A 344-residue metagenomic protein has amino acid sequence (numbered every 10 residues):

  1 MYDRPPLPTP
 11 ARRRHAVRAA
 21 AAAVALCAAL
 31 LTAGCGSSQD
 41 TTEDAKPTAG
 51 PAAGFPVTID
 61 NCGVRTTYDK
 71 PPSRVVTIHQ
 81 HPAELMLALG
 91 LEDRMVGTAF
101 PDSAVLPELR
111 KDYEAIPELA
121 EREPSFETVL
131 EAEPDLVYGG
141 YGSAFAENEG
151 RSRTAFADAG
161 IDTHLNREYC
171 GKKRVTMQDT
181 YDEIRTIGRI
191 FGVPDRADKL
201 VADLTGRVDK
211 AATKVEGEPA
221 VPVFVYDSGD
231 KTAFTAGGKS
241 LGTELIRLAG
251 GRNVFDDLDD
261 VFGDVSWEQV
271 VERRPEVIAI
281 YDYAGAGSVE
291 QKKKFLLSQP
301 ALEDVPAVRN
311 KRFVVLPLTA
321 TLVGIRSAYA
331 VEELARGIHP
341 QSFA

Functional and structural regions predicted by a protein language model:
Y2-A83, R189-V225, G337-A344: Bacterial Sec-exported substrate-binding components of ABC uptake systems
N61-G63, P117-E127, L258-S266: Short helix-initiation/N-cap motifs at beta->coil->alpha
R65, R151-S228, F255, K311-A344: Extracytoplasmic substrate-binding proteins
R74-A132, L136, Y141-F145, V254: A short, structured surface patch at a secondary-structure boundary
H81-E84, P101-A104, L136, G142-A146 (+5 more regions): Solvent-exposed loop/turn segments at secondary-structure junctions within structured extracellular/periplasmic domains
P82-L85, L91, S125, N148 (+11 more regions): Stable alpha-helical elements in mature extracytoplasmic
S103-A104, T235-G263: Alpha-helical, coiled-coil/dimerization segments enriched in small aliphatic residues
S143-D158, V277-L296: A ligand-binding cleft/hinge motif common to bilobed small-molecule-binding domains
